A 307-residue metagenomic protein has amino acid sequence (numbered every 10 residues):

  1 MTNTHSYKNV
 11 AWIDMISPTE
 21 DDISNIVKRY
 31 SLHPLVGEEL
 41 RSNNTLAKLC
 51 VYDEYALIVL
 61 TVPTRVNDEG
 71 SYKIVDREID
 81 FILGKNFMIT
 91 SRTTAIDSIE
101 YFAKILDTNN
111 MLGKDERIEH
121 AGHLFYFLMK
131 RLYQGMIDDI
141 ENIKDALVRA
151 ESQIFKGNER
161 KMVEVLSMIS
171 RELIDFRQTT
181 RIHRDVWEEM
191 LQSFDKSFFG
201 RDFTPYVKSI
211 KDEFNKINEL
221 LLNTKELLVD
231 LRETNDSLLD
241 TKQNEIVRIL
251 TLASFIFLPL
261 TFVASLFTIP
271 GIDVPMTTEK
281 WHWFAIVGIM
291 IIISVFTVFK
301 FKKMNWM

Functional and structural regions predicted by a protein language model:
M1-Q192, F198-F199, S209, E213-K216 (+3 more regions): Peripheral, non-transmembrane regulatory/ligand-interaction domains of membrane transport proteins
N25, S31, D212-M307: Hydrophobic alpha-helical transmembrane segments and their immediately adjacent juxtamembrane loops
